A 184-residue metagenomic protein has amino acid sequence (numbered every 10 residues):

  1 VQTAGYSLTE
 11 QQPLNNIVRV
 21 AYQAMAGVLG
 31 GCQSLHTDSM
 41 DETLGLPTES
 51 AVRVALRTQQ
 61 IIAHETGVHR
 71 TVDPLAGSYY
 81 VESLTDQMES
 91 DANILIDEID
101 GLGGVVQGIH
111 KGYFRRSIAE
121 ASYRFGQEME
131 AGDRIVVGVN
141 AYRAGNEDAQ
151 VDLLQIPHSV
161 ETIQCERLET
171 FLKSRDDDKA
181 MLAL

Functional and structural regions predicted by a protein language model:
V1-E10, M25-L44, I61-E82: Core alpha/beta catalytic barrel or barrel-like domain that forms the active/cofactor pocket in diverse metabolic
E10, N15-A21: Active-site cavity-forming subdomains of large catalytic enzyme subunits
R19-Q23, Y123-F125: Glycine-rich, charged/polar anion/phosphate-binding loops that engage phosphate groups from diverse ligands
T48-E49, R53, R57-Q60, H64-L184: Flexible, glycine-rich loop/tail regions that form catalytic "lids" or insertion modules at the edges of active sites
